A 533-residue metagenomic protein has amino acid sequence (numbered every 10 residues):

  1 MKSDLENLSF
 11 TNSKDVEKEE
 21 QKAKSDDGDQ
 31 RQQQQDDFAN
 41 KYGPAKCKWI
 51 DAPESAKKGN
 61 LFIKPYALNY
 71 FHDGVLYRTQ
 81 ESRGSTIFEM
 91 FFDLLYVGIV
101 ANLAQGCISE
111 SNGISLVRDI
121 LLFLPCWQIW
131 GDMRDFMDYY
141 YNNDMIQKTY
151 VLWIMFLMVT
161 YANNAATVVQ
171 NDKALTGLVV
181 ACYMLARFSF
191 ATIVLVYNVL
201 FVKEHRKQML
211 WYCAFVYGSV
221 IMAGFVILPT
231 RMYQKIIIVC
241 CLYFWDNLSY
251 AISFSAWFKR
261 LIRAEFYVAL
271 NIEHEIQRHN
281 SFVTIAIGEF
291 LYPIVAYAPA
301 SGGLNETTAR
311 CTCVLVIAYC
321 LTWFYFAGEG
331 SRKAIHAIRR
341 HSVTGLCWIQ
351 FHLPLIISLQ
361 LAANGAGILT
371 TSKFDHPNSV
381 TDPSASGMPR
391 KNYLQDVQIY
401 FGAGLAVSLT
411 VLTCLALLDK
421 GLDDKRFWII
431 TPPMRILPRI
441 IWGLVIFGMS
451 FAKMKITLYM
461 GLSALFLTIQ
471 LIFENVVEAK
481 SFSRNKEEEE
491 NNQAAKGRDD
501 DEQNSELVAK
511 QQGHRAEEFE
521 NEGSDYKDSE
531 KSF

Functional and structural regions predicted by a protein language model:
M1, D528-F533: A positional/structural detector of protein chain ends, strongest at the extreme C-terminus and weakly at the extreme
D4-E19, A23, G28-A101, C107-E110 (+4 more regions): Predominantly late transmembrane helices and immediately cytosolic-facing juxtamembrane segments
Q234-I236, M454-S463: Loop-to-transmembrane alpha-helix initiation sites
S450-F451: C-terminal closing repeat unit and adjoining cap/tail of repeat-based domains
R498-S505, F519-S529: Acidic, Ser/Thr-interspersed intrinsically disordered low-complexity regions
